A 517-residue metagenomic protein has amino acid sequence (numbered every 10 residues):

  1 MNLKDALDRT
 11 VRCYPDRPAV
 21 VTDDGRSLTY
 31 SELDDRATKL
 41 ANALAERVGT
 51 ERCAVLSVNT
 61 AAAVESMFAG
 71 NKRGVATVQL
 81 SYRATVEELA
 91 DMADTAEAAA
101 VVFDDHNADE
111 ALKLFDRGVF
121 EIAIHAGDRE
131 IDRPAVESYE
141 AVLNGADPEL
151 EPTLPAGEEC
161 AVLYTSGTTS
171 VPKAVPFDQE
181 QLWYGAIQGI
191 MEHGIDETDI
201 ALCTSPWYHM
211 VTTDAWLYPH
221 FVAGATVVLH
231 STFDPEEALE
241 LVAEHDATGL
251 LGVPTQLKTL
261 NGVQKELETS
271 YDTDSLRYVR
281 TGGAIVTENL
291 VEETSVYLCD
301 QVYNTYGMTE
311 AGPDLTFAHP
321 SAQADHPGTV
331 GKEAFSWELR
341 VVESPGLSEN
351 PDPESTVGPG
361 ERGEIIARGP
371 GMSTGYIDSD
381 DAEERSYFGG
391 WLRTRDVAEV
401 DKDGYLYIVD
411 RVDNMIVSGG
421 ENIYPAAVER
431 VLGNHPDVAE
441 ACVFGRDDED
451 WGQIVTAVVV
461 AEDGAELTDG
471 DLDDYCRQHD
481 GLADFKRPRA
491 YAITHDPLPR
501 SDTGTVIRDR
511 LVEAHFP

Functional and structural regions predicted by a protein language model:
P15-P18, I124, E130, A146-Y164 (+2 more regions): Conserved pre-ATP/AMP-binding loop-to-beta segment of ANL
R26, A41-E87, N422: Conserved AMP-binding/adenylate-forming
S27-S31, T153, C160-Y184, I507: Conserved AMP-binding A3 loop
L33-K39, N144-D147, A156, V175-D196 (+4 more regions): Conserved structural elements of the adenylate-forming
N42, A84, V101-F103, L250 (+5 more regions): AMP-binding/adenylate-forming catalytic core of the ANL superfamily
W183-I200, Y208-G249, V263-L267, A334: Conserved AMP-binding/adenylation subdomain of ANL enzymes
A247-G252, N261-D325, E338: Gly/Ser/Thr-rich phosphate-binding loop
R340-I366, K402-D403, A465-D469, I507: Conserved beta-loop-beta connector loops within the AMP-binding
